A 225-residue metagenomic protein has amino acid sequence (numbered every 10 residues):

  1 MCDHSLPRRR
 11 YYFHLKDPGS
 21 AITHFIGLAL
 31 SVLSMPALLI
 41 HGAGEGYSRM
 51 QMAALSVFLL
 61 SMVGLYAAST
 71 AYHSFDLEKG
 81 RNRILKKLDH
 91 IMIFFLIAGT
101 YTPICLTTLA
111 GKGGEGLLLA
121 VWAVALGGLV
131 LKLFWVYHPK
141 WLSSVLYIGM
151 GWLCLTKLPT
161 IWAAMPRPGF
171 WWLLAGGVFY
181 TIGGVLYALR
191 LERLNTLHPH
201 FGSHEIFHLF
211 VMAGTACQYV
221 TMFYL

Functional and structural regions predicted by a protein language model:
M1-L225: Multi-pass alpha-helical transmembrane bundles in non-GPCR membrane proteins that perform intramembrane catalysis
